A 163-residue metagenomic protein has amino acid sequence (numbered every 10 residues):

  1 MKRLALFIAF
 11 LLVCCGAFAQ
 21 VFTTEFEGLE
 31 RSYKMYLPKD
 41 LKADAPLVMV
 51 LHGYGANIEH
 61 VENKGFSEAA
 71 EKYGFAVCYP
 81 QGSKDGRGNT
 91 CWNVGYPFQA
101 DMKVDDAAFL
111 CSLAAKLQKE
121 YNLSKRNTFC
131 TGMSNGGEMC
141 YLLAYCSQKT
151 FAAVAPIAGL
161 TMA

Functional and structural regions predicted by a protein language model:
L4-V13: Sec-dependent N-terminal signal peptides
A17-L47, E59-H60, A69-Y73, M102-A108 (+1 more regions): A domain-start/cap signature at the N-terminus of enzymes
V50-G53, Y79: Structural cue for short, hydrophobic secondary-structure segments
G55-N57: Serine-hydrolase catalytic-loop signature spanning alpha/beta hydrolases and amidase-signature enzymes
A76: Residue-level detector of anion-binding/catalytic polar loops
Q81-D105: Cap/lid segment of the alpha/beta-hydrolase catalytic domain
A108-R126: Conserved acidic catalytic loop of the alpha/beta-hydrolase fold
